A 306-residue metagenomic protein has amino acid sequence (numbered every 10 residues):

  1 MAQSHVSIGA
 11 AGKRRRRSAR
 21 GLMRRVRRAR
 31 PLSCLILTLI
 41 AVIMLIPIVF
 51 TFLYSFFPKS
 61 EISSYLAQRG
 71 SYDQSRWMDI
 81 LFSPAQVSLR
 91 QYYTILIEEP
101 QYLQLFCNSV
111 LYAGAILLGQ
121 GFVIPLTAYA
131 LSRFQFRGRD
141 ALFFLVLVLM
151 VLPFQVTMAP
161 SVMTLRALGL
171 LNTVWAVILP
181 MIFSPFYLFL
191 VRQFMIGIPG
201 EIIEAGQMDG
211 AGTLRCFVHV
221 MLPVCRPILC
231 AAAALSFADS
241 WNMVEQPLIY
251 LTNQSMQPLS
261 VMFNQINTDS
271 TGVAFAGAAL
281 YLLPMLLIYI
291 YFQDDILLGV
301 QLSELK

Functional and structural regions predicted by a protein language model:
M1-R25: Short, Lys/Arg-rich, polar N-terminal cytosolic tail immediately upstream of the first transmembrane signal-anchor
A29, S33-K306: A structural signal for multi-pass alpha-helical bundles of membrane permease subunits that mediate small-molecule
